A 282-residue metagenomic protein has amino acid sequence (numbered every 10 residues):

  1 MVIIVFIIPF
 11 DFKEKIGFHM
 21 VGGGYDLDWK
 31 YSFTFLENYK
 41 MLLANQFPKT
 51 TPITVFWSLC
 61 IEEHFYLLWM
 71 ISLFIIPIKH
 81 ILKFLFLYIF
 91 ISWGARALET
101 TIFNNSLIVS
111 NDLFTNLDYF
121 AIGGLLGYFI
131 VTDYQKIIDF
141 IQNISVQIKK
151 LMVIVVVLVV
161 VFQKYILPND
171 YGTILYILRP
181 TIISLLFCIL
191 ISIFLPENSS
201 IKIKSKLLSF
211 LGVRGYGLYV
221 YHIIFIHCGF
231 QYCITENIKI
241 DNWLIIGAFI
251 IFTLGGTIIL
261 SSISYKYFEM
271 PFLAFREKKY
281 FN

Functional and structural regions predicted by a protein language model:
M1, I81-T100, K149-F162: Small-polar-interrupted transmembrane alpha-helices in polytopic inner-membrane proteins
V2-I3, I7, L67-I71, I75 (+10 more regions): Generic alpha-helical transmembrane segments of integral inner-membrane proteins, especially permease/transport modules
I4-L59, S92-I108, T181-L186, I191: Membrane-interface helix-loop-helix regions
K15-D26, L67-L68, I76, L82 (+3 more regions): Membrane-interfacial loop-to-helix junctions in multi-pass inner-membrane proteins
K40-P48, I75-I76, F103-I259, P271-F281: Alpha-helical transmembrane segments in multi-pass integral membrane proteins
M41-I91, L113-L117, G127-V131: Hydrophobic alpha-helical segments with transmembrane-like composition
